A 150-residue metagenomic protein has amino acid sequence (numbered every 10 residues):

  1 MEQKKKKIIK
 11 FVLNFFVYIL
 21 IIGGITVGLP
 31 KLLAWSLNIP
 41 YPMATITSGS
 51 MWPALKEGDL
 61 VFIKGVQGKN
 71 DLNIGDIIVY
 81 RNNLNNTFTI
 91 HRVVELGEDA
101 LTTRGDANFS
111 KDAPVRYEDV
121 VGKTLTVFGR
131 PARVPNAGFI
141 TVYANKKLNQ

Functional and structural regions predicted by a protein language model:
M1-G68, P131-Q150: Protein maturation boundaries and topogenic segments
Q3, S36, P40-T47, R81-Q150: Acidic/glycine-rich C-terminal interaction modules and beta/coil loop segments that lie outside canonical DNA-binding
L32-L33, I74, Y80: Short, positively charged
G58-L60, N73-D76: Structural motif
F62, V79-Y80: Short catalytic-loop micro-motif centered on adjacent basic/acidic residues
V66-D71, L84-T87: Short, charged beta-turn/beta-strand-edge "cap" motif at the junction between a beta-strand and an adjacent loop
L72-N73, D119: Short amphipathic alpha-helical leader/targeting segments
